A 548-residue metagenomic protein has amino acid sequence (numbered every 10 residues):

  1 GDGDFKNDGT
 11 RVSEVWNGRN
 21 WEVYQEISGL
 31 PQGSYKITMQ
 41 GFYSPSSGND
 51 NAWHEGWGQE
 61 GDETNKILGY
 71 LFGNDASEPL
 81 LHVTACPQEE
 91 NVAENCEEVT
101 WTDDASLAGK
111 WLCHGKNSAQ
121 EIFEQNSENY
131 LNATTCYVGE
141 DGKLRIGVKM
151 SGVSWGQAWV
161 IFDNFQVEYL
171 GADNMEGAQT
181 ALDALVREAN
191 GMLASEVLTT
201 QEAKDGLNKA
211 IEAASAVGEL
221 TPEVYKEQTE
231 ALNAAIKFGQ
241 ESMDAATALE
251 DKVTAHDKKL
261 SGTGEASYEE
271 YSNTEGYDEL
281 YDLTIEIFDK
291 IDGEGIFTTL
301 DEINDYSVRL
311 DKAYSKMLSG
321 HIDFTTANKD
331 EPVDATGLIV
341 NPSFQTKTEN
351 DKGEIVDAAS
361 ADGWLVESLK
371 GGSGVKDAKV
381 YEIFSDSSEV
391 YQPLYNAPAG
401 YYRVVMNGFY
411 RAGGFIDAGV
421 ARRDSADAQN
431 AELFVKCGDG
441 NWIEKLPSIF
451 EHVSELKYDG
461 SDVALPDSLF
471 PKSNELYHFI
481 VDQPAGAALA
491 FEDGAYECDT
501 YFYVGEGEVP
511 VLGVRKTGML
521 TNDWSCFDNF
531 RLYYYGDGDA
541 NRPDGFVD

Functional and structural regions predicted by a protein language model:
G1-R11, V340-F384: Extracellular glycan-recognition surfaces and repeat-rich motifs
D8-E22, E121-N126, K376-E389, A487-D493 (+1 more regions): Extracellular beta-rich ligand/substrate-recognition surface
W16-G18, P31, F42-T64, S154-A158 (+4 more regions): Extended, low-complexity, turn-rich repeat/linker tracts enriched in Gly/Pro/Ser/Thr and Asp/Glu that occur
W21-A52, N132-E140, I146, F165 (+5 more regions): Extra-cytoplasmic beta-strand recognition segments
D75-D141, W155, G440-G507: Extracellular carbohydrate recognition and processing domains and analogous Trp-centered ligand-binding platforms
V148-A158, L489, G513-W524: Short beta-strand-plus-loop segments that form exposed binding edges in beta-rich domains
Q157-E176, L520-N541: Exposed low-complexity, polar/acidic, P/S/T/G-rich flexible segments that act as propeptides, protease-susceptible
D173-V333, N541-D548: Beta-rich interaction/scaffold domains
